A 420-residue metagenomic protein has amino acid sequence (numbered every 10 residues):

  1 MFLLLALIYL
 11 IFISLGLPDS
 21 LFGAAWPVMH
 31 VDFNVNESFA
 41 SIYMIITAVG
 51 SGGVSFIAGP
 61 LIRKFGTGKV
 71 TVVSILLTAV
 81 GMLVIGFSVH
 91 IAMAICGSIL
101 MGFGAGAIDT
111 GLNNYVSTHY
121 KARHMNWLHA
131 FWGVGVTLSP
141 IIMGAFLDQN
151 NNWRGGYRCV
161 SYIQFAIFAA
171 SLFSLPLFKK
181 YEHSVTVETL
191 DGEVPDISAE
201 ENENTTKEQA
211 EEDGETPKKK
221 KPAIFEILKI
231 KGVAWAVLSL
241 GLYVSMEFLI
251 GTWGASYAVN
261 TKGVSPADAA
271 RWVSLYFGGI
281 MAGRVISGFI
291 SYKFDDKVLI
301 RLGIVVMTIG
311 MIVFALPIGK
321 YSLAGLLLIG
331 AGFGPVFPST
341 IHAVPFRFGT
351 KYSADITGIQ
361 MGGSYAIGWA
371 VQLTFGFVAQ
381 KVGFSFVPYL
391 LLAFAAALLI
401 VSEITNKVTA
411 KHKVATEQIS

Functional and structural regions predicted by a protein language model:
S20, T47-F56, T137, F277-V285 (+1 more regions): Residue-level signature of mid-helix packing/kink "hotspots" within the transmembrane helices of 12-pass Major
F22-G23, K229-M281: Extracytoplasmic gate region of multi-pass secondary transporters
N34, G66, F87-A92, G263 (+2 more regions): Helix-breaking motifs and short loop linkers at transmembrane-helix boundaries and internal kinks in secondary membrane
G53-A92: Conserved MFS/SLC helix-loop-helix module at the cytosolic interface between two early adjacent transmembrane helices
V54-T67, G283-D295, A379-Q380: Helix-to-loop junctions at the C-terminal end of transmembrane segments in multipass secondary transporters
G97-F131: Cytoplasmic helix-loop-helix junction between adjacent transmembrane helices in 12-TM secondary transporters
W127-V185: Helix-loop-helix hairpin linking two adjacent transmembrane segments in secondary transporters
R347-F384, L391: A late C-terminal transmembrane helix in Major Facilitator Superfamily
